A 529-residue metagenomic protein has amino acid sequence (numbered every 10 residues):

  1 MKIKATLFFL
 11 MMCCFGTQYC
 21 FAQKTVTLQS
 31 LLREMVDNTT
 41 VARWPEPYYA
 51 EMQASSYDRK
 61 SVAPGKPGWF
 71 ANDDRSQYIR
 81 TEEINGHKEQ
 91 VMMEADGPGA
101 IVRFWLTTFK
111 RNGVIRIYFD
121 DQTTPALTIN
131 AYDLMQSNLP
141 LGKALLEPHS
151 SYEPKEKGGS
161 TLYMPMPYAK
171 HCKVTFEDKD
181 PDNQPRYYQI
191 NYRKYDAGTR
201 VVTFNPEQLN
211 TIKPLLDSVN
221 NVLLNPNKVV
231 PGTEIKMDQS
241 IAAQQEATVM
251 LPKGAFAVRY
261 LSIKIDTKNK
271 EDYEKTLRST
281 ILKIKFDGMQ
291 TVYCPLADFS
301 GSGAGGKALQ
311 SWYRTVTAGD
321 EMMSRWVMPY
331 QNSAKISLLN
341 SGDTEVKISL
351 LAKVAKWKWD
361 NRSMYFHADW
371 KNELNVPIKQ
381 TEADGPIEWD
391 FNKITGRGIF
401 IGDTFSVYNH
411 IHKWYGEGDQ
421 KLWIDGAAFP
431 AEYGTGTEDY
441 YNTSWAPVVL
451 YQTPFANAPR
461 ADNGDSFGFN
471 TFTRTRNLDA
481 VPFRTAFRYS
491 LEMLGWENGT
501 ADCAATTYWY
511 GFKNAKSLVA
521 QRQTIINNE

Functional and structural regions predicted by a protein language model:
M1-K24: Bacterial Sec-dependent N-terminal signal peptides
Q23-E529: Beta-strand-centric surfaces of beta-sandwich/beta-rich domains
